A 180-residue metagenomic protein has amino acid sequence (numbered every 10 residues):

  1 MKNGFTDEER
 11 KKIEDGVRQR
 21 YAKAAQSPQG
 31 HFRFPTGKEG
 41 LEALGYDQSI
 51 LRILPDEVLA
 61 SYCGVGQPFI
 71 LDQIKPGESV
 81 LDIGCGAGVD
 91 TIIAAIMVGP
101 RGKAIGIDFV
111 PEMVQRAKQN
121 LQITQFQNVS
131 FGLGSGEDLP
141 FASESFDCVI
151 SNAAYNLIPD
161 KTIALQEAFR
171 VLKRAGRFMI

Functional and structural regions predicted by a protein language model:
M1-L44: N-terminal auxiliary segments of SAM/dcSAM-dependent transferases
F34-S79, D90-M97: Conserved alpha-helix/loop element of class I SAM-dependent methyltransferases that forms part of the SAM/SAH-binding
P76, E137-C148: A short acidic, Gly/Pro-enriched loop at the edge of an enzyme's catalytic core that lines a small-molecule cofactor
G99, T162-R177: A short glycine-rich, Lys/Arg-flanked "PGG" loop and its adjoining helix->strand segment in the class I
V110-E112: Conserved SAM/SAH-binding beta-strand->alpha-helix loop
A117-K118: Conserved SAM-binding loop
T124-D138: Conserved SAM-binding strand-loop segment of SAM-dependent methyltransferases
D147-D160: A short SAM/SAH-binding and catalytic strip from SAM-dependent methyltransferases
